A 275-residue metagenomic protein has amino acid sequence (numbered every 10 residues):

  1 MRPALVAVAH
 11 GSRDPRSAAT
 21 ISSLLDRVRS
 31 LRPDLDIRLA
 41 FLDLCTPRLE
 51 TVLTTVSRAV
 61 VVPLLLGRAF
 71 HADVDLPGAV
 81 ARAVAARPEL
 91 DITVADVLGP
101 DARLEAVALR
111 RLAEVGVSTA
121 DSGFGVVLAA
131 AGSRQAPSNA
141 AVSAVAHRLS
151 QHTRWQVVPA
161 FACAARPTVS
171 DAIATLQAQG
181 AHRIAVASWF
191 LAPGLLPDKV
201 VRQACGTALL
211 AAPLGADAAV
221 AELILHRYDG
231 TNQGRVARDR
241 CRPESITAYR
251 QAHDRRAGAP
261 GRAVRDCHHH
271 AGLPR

Functional and structural regions predicted by a protein language model:
M1-R275: Active-site-proximal alpha-helix that buttresses catalytic centers in soluble enzyme cores
